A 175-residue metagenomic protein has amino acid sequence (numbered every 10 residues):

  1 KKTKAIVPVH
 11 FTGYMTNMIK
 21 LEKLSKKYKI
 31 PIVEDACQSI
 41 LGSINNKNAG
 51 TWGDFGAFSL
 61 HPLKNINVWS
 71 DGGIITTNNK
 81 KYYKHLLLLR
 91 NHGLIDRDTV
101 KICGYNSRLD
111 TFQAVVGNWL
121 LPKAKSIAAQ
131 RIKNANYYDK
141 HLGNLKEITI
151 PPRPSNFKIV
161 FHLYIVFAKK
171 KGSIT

Functional and structural regions predicted by a protein language model:
K1-V68, I74-T76, K80-K81: Active-site phosphate-binding strand-loop segment of PLP-dependent enzymes
A5-V9, Y14-K20, K27, S43 (+1 more regions): PLP-dependent aminotransferase class I/II
S70-D71, F112: A conserved catalytic-core signature of glycosyltransferases
